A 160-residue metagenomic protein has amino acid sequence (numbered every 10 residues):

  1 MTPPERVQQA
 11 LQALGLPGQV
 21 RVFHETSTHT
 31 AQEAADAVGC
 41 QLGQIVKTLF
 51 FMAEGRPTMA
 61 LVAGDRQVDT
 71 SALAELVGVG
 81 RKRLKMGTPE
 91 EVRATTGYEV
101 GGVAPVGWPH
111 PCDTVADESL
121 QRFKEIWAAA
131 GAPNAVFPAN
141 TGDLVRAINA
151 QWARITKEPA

Functional and structural regions predicted by a protein language model:
M1-A160: Extended, low-hydrophobicity, polar/charged segments
